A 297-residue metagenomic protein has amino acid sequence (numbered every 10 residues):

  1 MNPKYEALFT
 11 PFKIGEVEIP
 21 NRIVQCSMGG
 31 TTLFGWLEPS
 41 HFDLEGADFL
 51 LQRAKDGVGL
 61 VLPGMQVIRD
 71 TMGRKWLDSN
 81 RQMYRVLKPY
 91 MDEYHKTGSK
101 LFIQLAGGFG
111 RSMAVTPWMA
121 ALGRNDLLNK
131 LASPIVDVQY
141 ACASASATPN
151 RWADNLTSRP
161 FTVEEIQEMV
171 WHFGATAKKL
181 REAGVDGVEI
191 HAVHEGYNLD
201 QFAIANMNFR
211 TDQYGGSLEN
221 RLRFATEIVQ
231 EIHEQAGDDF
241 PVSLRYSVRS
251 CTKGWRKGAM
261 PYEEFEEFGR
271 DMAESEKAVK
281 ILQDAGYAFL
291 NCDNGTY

Functional and structural regions predicted by a protein language model:
M1-Y297: Flavin-dependent oxidoreductase catalytic cores
